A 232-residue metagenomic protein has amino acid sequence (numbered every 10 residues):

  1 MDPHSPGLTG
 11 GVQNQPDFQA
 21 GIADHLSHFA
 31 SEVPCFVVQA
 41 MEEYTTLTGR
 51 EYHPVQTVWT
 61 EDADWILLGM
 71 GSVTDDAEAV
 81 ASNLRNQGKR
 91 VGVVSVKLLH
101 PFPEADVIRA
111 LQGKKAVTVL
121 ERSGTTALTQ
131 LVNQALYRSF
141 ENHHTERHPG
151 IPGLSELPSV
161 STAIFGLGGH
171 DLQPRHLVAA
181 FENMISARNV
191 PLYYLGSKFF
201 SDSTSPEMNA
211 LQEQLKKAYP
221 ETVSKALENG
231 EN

Functional and structural regions predicted by a protein language model:
M1-P6, G10, L111-L136: Terminal amphipathic helices with adjacent charged low-complexity linkers/tails
M1-T57: Conformationally flexible catalytic loops at phosphate/diphosphate-handling active centers
C35-K97, D202-N232: Non-catalytic terminal/interface segments that mediate subunit docking, oligomerization, and allosteric communication
T57-E61, R109-L111, P152-L154: Solvent-exposed alpha-helices and their adjacent loops that cap or buttress functional pockets in soluble metabolic
T74-E78, P103, L128: Short glycine/serine/threonine-rich phosphate/pyrophosphate-binding segments that cradle anionic phosphate groups
A79-K89, D106-I108, Q112, L120 (+1 more regions): Catalytic phosphate/nucleotide-handling subdomain of diverse soluble enzymes
V96-E104: Short acidic loop-to-helix transition motifs that present clustered carboxylates
E121-E231: Peripheral docking tails and interdomain loops at the edges of cofactor- or intermediate-handling domains
